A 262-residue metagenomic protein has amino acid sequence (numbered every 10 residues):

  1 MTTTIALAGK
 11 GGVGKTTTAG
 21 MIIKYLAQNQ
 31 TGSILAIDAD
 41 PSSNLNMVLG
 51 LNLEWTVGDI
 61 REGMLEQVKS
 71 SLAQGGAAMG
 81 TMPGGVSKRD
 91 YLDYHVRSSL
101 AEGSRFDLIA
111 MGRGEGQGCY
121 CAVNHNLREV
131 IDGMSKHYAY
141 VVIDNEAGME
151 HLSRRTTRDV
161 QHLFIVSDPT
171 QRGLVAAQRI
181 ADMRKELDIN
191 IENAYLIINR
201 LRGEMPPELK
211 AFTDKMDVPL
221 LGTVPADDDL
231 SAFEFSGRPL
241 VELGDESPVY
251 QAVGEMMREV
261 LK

Functional and structural regions predicted by a protein language model:
T3-P41: Walker A/P-loop phosphate-binding motif and the immediately C-terminal alpha-helix
T4-A6, S33-L35, F106-L108, Y140-V142 (+1 more regions): Residue-level preference for the first positions of well-ordered beta-strands
M21, Y25, V48, R155: Active-site signature of alpha/beta-hydrolase-fold catalytic machinery across serine- and Asp/Cys-nucleophile hydrolases
A27-E102: N-terminal phosphate/diphosphate-binding loop that engages ATP/GTP or pyrophosphate donors across diverse enzyme folds
L51-W55, M183-R184, A211-K215, P239-V241: Short, hinge-like loop/turn segments at secondary-structure boundaries
P83-I143: Cytosolic-facing regulatory segments adjacent to core modules
C121-A226, A232: Conserved catalytic-core segment of NTP-binding enzymes
S236-S247: C-terminal boundary of histidine-terminating zinc-finger modules
